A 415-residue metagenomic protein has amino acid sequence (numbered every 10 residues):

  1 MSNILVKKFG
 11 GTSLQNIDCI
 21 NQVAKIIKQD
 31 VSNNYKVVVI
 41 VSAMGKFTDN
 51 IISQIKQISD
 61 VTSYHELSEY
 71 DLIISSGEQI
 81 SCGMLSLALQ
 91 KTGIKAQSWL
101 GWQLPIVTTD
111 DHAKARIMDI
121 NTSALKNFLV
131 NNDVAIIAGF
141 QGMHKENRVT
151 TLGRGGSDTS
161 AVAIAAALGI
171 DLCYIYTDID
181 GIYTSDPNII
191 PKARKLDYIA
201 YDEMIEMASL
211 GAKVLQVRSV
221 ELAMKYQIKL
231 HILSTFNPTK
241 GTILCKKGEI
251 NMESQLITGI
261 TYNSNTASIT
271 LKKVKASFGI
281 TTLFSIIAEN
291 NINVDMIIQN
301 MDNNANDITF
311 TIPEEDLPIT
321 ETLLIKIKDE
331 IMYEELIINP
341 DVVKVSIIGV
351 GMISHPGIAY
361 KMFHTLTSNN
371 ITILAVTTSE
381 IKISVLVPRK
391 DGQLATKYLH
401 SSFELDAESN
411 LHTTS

Functional and structural regions predicted by a protein language model:
M1-V220, T311, V387-P388, A407 (+1 more regions): Nucleotide/pyrophosphate-binding catalytic subdomain
Y35, I94, I228, I292 (+1 more regions): Short phosphate-binding/catalytic loops that engage adenosine nucleotides
S42-T48, I232-I250, A305: Terminal amphipathic helices with adjacent charged low-complexity linkers/tails
M44, I179-G181, Y226-L230, S234-T239 (+3 more regions): Glycine-rich beta-alpha junction loops
L172-Y176, L230-I232, D295, A375: Short hydrophobic alpha-helical runs that function as membrane-insertion/retention elements
A223: Acidic-aromatic/histidine active-site loop/patch
I243-S415: A conserved regulatory-domain signal marking ACT and ACT-like small-molecule sensing domains and adjacent regulatory
